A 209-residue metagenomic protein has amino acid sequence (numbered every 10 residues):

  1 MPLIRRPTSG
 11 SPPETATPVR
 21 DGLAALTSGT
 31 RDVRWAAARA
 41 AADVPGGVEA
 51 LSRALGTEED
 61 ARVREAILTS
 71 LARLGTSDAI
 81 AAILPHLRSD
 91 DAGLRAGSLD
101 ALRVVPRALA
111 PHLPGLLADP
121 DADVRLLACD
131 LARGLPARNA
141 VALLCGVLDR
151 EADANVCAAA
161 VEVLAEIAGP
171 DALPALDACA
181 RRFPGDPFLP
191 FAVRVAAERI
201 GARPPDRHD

Functional and structural regions predicted by a protein language model:
P2-T15, A24, R31-G46, R53-A54 (+7 more regions): Structural detector for internal amphipathic alpha-helices that build alpha-solenoid repeat scaffolds
L173-P184: TPR/TPR-like (Sel1-like) alpha-helical repeat modules
